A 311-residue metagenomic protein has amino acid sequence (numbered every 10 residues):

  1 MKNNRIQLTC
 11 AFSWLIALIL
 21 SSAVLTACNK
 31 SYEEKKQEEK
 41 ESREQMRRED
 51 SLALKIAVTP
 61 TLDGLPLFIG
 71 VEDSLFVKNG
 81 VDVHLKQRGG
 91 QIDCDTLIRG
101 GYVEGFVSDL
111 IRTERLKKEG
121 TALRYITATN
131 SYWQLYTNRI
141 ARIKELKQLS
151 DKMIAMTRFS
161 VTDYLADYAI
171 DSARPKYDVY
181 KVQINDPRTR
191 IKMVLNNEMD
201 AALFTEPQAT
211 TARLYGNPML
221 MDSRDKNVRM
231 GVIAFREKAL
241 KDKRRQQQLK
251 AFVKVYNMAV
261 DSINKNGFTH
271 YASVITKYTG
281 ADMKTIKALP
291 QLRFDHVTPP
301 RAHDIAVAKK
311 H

Functional and structural regions predicted by a protein language model:
K2-L15: Bacterial N-terminal signal peptides that target proteins for export
V24-A27: C-terminal motif of bacterial Sec signal peptides marking the signal peptidase cleavage site
S31, K35-K36, V161-K181, K254-A288: Ligand-binding clefts/hinges and TM-proximal coupling segments of bilobed small-molecule sensing domains
S31-K176, K181-I184, M193, D200-E206 (+2 more regions): Short, glycine-/small- and polar/acidic-enriched structural segments that line small-molecule recognition paths
E34-L54, A201, H270-H311: An extracytoplasmic/periplasmic, membrane-proximal ligand-sensing/linker region
D63, E72, C94, R112 (+10 more regions): Stable alpha-helical elements in mature extracytoplasmic
L110-I111, K181-I275: Pocket-lining segment of extracytoplasmic ligand-binding domains
I140-K147, D171, Y177-Y180, I191 (+6 more regions): Proline/Glycine/Serine-rich low-complexity intrinsically disordered segments that serve as flexible stalks/linkers
